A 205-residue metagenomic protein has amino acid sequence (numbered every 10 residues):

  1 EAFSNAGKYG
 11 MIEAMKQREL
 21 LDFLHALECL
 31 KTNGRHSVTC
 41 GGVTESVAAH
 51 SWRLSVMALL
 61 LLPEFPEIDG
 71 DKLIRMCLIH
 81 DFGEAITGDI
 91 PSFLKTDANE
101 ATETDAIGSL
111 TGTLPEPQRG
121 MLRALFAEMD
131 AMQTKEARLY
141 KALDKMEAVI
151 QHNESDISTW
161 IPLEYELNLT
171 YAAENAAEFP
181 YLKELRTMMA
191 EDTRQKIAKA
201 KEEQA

Functional and structural regions predicted by a protein language model:
F3-A205: Alpha-helical, largely C-terminal catalytic domains that coordinate divalent metal ions via clustered Asp/Glu/His
